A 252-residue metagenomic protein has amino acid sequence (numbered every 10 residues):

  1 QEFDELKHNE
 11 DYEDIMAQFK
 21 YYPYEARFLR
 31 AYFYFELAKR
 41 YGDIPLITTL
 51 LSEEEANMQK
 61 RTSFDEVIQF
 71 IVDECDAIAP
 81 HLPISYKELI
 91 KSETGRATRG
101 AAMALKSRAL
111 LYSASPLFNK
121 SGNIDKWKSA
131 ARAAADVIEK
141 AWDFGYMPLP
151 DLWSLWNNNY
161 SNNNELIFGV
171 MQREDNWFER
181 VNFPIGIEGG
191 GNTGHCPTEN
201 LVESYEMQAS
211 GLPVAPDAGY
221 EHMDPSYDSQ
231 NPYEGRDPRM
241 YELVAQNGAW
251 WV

Functional and structural regions predicted by a protein language model:
Q1-Y41, A56-Q69, D73-I90, E221 (+2 more regions): Conserved, well-structured interaction surfaces
H8-D11, I84-S92, K120, F144-L152: Surface-exposed patches in mature extracellular/periplasmic domains of secreted proteins
I15, Y22, T94-A102: Short, conserved alpha-helical segments within structured domains
E25, Y32, P45, E165-I167 (+1 more regions): Beta-sheet entry/capping signal
E36-P45, L51, Y86, A109-S121: Short coil/turn linking the two alpha-helices of tandem helical-hairpin repeats
E54-A56, G191: Short, solvent-exposed loop/beta-turn-alpha elements that line the ligand-binding surface or hinge of extracytoplasmic
I68, D76-A77, R96-V252: An aromatic- and glycine-enriched ligand-binding surface/loop that stacks and positions planar moieties
